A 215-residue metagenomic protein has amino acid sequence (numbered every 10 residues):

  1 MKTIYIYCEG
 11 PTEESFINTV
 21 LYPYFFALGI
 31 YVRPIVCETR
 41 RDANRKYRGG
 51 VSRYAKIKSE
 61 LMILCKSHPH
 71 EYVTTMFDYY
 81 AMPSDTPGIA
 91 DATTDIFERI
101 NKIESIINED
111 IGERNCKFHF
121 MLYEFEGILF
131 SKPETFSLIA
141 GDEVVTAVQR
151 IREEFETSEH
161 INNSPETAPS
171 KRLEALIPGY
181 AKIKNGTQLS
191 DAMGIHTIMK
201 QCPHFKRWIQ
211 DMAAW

Functional and structural regions predicted by a protein language model:
M1-I4: Extreme N-terminal starter segment of soluble prokaryotic enzymes
I6-C8: Short hydrophobic beta-strand that contains or immediately precedes a catalytic carboxylate
G10-T12: Long alpha-helical, hydrophobic tracts
E14-N44, K58-W215: C-terminal accessory helical subdomains adjacent to catalytic cores in phosphodiester- and nucleotide-handling enzymes
R48-Y54: Non-catalytic terminal and connector segments of soluble metabolic enzymes
